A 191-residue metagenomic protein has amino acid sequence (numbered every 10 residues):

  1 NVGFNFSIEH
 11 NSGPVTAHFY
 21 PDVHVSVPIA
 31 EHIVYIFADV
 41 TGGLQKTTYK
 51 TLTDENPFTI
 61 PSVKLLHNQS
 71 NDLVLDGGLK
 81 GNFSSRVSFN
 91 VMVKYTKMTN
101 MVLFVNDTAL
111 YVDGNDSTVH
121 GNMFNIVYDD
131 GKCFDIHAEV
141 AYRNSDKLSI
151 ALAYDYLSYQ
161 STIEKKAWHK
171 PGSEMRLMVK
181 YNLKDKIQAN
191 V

Functional and structural regions predicted by a protein language model:
G3, S7-V191: Exposed, low-structure sequence patches enriched in small/polar residues
